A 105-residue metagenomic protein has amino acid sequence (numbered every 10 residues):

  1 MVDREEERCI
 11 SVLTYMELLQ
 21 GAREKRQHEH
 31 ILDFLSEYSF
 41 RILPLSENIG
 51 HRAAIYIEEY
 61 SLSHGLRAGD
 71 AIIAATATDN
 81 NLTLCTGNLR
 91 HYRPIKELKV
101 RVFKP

Functional and structural regions predicted by a protein language model:
M1-H64, A68-T83, K96-K99: PIN-domain endoribonuclease scaffold, especially VapC-family toxins
G87: Conserved acidic donor-binding loop of glycosyltransferase catalytic domains
K99-P105: Short beta-strand->loop
